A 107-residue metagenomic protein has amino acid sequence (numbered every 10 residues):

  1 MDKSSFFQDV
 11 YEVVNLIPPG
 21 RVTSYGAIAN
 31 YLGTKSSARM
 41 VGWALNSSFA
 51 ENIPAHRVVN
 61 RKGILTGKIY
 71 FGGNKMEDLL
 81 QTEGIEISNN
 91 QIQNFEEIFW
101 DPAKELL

Functional and structural regions predicted by a protein language model:
M1-L107: Nucleic acid-binding interface residues in structured DNA/RNA-binding domains, emphasizing the DNA-engaging scaffolds
